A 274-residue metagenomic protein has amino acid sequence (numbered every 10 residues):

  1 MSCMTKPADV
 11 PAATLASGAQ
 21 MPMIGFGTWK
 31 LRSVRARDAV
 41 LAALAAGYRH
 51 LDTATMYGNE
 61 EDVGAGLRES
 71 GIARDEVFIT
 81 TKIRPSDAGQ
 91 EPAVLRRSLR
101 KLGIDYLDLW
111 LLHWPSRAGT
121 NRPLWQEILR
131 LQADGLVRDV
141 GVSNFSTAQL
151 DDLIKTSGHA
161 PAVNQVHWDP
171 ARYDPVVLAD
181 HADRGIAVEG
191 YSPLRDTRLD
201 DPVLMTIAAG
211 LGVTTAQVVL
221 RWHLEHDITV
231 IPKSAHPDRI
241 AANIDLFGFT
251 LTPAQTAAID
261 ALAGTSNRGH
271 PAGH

Functional and structural regions predicted by a protein language model:
M1-V77, E127, R268, G273-H274: N-terminal binding-site loop/beta-alpha segment at the start of enzyme catalytic domains that lines or forms
K6-A13, E61, A65-R68, A93-R97 (+2 more regions): Alpha-helical scaffolding within the catalytic cores of extracellular/periplasmic polymer-degrading hydrolases
L15-A16, G64-R74, R96-D105, R130-Q132 (+2 more regions): Acidic (Asp/Glu)-rich catalytic clusters
R32-L44, D87-G103, P123, L150-D151 (+1 more regions): Short, acidic/polar
R32-V34, D52-D62, R84-E91, R117-T120 (+2 more regions): Acidic-and-aromatic substrate-binding clefts and catalytic sites of carbohydrate-active enzymes
Y48, I104-L107, V137, P161: A structural motif
K82-R84, A88-W125, L129-R130: Glycine/small-residue-rich loop that forms an oxyanion/phosphate-binding "nest" at active or ligand-binding sites
P115-H274: Beta/alpha (TIM)-barrel catalytic core signal, keyed to glycine-rich beta->alpha loops juxtaposed to Asp/Glu that bind
